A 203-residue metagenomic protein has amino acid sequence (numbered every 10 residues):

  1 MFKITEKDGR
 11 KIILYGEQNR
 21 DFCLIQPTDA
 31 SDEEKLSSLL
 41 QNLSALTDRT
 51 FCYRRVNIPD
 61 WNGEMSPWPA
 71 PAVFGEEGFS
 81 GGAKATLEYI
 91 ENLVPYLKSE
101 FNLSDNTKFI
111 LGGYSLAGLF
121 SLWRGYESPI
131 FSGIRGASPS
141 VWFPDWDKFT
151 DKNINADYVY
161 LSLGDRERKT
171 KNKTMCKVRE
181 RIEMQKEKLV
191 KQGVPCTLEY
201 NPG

Functional and structural regions predicted by a protein language model:
D8-K11, Y15-N102: Serine-hydrolase catalytic machinery in alpha/beta-hydrolase-like enzymes
N19-F22, Q26-A30, K98-F101, L116 (+4 more regions): Cell-envelope and extracellular/periplasmic
L40-L43, G125, K186: A conserved amphipathic alpha-helix that caps or lines the catalytic cleft of carbohydrate- and lipid-modifying enzymes
S104-T107: Short helix-loop-beta connector
I110-G113, A137: Short beta-strand immediately N-terminal to the catalytic nucleophile in serine-hydrolase-like folds
G112-A117, S121: Gly/Ala-rich beta-loop-alpha elbow adjacent to hydrolase catalytic centers
I130-W142: A conserved short beta-strand
S140-G203: The feature captures the conserved acid-bearing segment of alpha/beta-hydrolase catalytic domains
